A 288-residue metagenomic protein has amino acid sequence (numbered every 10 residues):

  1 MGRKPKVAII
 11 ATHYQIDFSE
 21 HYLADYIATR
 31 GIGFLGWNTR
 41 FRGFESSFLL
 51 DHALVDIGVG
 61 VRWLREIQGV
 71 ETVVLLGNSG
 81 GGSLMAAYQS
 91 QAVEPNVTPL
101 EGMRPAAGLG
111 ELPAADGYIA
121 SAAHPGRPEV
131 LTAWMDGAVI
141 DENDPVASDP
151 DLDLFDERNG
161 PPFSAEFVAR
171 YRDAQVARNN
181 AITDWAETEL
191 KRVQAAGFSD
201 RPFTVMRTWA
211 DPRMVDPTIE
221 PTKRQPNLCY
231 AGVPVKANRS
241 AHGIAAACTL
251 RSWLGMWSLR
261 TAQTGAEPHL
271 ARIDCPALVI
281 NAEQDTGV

Functional and structural regions predicted by a protein language model:
G2-G43: Short, surface-exposed "cap/lid" segments of acyl-processing enzymes
S19-H21, V130, A282, T286-V288: Conserved alpha/beta-hydrolase "acid-adjacent" motif
G36, G77, V279-N281: Hydrophobic residues in well-ordered beta-strands that form the structural core
R40-V74: Catalytic nucleophile-loop/oxyanion-hole region of alpha/beta-hydrolase and closely related hydrolase-like folds
W63-E66, E71-N143: Primarily recognizes the serine-hydrolase "nucleophile elbow" in alpha/beta-hydrolase and SGNH/GDSL folds
G110-P113, L270-D274: Short, conserved loop/helix-junction motifs that constitute active-site signature segments in enzyme catalytic cores
D153-P268, C275: Alpha/beta-hydrolase
R272-I273, V279-N281, D285: Short beta-strand/loop motif that positions the catalytic acidic residue of the alpha/beta-hydrolase fold
